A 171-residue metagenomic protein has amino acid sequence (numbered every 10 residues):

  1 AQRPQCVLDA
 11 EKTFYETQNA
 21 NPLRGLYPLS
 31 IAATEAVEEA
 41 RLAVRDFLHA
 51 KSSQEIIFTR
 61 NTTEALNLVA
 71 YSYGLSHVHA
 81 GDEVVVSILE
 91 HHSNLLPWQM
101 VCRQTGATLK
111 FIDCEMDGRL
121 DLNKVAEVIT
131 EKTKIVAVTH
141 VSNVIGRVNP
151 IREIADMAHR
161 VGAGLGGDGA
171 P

Functional and structural regions predicted by a protein language model:
A1-P171: Pyridoxal 5′-phosphate
